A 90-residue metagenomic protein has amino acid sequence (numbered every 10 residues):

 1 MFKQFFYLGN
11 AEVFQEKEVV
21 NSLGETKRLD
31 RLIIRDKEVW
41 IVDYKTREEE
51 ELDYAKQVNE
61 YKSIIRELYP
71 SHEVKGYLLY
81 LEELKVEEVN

Functional and structural regions predicted by a protein language model:
M1-N90: Structural signature of nuclease core domains in nucleic-acid processing machines
